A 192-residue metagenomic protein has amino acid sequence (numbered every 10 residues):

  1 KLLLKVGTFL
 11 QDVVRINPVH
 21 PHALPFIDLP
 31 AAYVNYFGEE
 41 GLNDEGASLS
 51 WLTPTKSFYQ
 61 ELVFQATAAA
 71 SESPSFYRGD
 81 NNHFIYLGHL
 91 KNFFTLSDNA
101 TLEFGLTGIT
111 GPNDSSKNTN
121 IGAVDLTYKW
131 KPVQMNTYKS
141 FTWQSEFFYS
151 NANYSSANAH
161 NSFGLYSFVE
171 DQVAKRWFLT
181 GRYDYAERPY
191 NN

Functional and structural regions predicted by a protein language model:
K1-E72, N82-F84, K91-N99, F168-R188: Outer membrane beta-barrel
I16-P21, P74-F76, S116, A157: Outer-membrane beta-barrel and related beta-rich outer-membrane complex signature in Gram-negative bacteria
Y33-N35, S48, F76, N92 (+3 more regions): Residue-level detector of functional hotspots within protein domains
G79: Conformationally flexible catalytic loops at phosphate/diphosphate-handling active centers
F84-Y86, H160: Surface-exposed flexible segments
N99-N191: Detector for outer-membrane/organellar transmembrane beta-barrel domains, recognizing the amphipathic beta-strand
